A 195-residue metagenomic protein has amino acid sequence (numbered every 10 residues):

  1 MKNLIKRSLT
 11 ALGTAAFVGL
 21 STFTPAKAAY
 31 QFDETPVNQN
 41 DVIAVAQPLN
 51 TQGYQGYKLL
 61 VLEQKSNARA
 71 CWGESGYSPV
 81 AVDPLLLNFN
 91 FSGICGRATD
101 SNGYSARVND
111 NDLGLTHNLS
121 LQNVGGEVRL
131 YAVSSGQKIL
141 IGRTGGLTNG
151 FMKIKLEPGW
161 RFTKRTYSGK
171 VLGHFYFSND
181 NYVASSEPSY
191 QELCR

Functional and structural regions predicted by a protein language model:
M1-L12: Bacterial N-terminal signal peptides that target proteins for export
R7-L9, D33, C95: Generic structural signal for short, flexible, solvent-exposed coil/loop and linker residues
L12, A28-Y30, N90-S92, G114-T116 (+1 more regions): Residue-level detector of functional hotspots within protein domains
A16-A26: C-terminal segment of classical bacterial N-terminal signal peptides
K27-L87, G136, G146-R195: Extracellular/luminal recognition modules and glycoprotein regions
E63-R129: Structured domain cores in non-transmembrane regions
G114-T144, N149-K153: Surface-exposed interaction patches
